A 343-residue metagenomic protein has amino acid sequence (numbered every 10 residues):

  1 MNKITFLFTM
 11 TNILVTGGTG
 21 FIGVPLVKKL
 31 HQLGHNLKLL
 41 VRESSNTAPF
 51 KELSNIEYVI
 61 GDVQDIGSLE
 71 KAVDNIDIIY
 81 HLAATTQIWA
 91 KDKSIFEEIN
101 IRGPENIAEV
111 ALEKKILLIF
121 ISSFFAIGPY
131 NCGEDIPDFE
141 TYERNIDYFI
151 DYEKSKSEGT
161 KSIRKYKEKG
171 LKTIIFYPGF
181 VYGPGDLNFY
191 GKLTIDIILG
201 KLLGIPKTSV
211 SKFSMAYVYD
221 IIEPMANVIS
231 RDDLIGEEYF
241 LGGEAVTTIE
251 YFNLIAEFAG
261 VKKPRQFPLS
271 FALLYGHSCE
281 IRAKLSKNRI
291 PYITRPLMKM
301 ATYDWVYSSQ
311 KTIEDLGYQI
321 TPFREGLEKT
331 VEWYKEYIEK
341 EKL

Functional and structural regions predicted by a protein language model:
I13-L33: N-terminal Rossmann NAD(P)H-binding glycine-rich loop of SDR-like oxidoreductase domains
N46, N55-R102, V110-L112: NAD(P)H-binding glycine-rich loop region in Rossmannoid oxidoreductase-like domains and their noncatalytic homologs
E105-Y152, I174: Conserved Rossmann-fold NAD(P)-dependent oxidoreductase catalytic core, especially the SDR/UDP-sugar
E143-I146, I195-A216, P224, D232: A conserved pocket-lining segment of Rossmann-fold NAD(P)-dependent short-chain dehydrogenase/reductase
D147-I174: Active-site Tyr-X1-5-Lys
F149, G179-L187, K207-Y219: Glycine-rich "substrate-gating" loop/helix at the edge of Rossmann-like oxidoreductase active sites
S157, G170-L171, Y182-K192, N227-Y239 (+1 more regions): Glycine/proline-rich active-site loop of Rossmann-fold NAD(P)-dependent oxidoreductases
N227-Y292, S309, R324-V331, I338-L343: Mid/C-terminal beta-alpha module of Rossmann-like enzyme folds, strongest in SDR-family dehydrogenases/epimerases
